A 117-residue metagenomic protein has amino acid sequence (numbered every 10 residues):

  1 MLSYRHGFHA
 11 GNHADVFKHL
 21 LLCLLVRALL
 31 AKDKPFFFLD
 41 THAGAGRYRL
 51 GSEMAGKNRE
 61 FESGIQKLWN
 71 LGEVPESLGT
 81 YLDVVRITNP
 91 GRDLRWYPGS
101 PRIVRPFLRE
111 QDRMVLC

Functional and structural regions predicted by a protein language model:
M1-D33, R49-S63: Class I SAM-dependent methyltransferase Rossmann-like catalytic core, especially the SAM/SAH-binding loop
S3-Y4, D40-A45: Short, conserved active-site loops that position catalytic residues or coordinate cofactors/metal ions across diverse
D15-H19, T41, Y97: Generic structural signal for well-ordered secondary structure
K32-D40: Gly/serine-rich nucleotide phosphate-binding loop at the start of the catalytic core of nucleotide/ADP-ribose-handling
F36-F37, A45-C117: Class I S-adenosyl-L-methionine-dependent methyltransferase module
